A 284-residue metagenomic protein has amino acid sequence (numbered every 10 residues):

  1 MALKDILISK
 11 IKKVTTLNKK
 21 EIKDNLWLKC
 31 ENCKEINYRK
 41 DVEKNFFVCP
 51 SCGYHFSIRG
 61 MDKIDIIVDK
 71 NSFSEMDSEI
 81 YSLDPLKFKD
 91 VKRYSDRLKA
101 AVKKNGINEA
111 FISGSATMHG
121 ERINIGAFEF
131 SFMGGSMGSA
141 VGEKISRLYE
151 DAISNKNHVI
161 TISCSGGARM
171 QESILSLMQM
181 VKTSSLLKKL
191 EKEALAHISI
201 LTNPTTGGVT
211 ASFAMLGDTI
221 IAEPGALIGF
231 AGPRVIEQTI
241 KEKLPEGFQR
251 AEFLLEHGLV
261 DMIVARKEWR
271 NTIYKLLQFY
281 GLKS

Functional and structural regions predicted by a protein language model:
L3-K19, K23: Conserved, well-structured core domains of diverse proteins
I11-N18, L28-K29, F56-S113: An N-cap/entry alpha-helix motif that binds or orients negatively charged groups
W27, F46: Residues immediately within or flanking Cys/His clusters that coordinate Zn2+ in small zinc-binding modules
C30-C33, C49-C52: Short cysteine-rich clusters marking metal-coordination/redox-active sites
I36-N37, H55-F56: Cys/His-rich microdomains that often coordinate metals
E43, I107, H119-E121, E193: Short flexible coil/turn linkers enriched for glycine and charged/polar residues that connect secondary-structure
I112-E191, I198: Cleft-lining beta-strand/loop regions that shape enzyme active-site pockets
G166-S284: Conserved catalytic cores of soluble enzyme domains, especially glycine-rich substrate-binding beta-alpha loops
